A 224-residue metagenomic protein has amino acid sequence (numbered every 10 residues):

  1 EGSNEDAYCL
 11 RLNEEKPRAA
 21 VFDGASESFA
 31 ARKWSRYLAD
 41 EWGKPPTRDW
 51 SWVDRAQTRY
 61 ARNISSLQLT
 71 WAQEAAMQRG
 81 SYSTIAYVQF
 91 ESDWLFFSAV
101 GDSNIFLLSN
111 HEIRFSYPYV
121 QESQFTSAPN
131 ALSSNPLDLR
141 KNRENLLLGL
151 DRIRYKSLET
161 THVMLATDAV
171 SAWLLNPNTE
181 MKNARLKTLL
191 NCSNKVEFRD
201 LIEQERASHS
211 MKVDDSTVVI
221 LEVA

Functional and structural regions predicted by a protein language model:
E1-A7, Y60-W71, Q78, R114-P129: Short glycine- and acidic-rich boundary segments immediately preceding or forming the N-terminal edge of structured
E1-K44, S103, N145, K212-V219: N-terminal entry segment of metal-dependent catalytic domains or homologous docking segments
N4, W71-E74, P136-A224: C-terminal catalytic subdomain
R18, W94-L95, K195: Catalytic phosphate/metal-binding cores of nucleic-acid and nucleotide-processing enzymes, i.e., regions that mediate
A19-D23, S98, M164-A166: Short hydrophobic beta-strand that contains or immediately precedes a catalytic carboxylate
F29-A31, L107-L108, W173-L175: Short helix/loop capping segments that flank catalytic or ligand/cofactor-binding pockets
K33-D40, I113, N178-M181: Short Gly/aromatic-enriched secondary-structure transition segments
T47-L108, R140-T160, S210-V213: Catalytic core of PPM/PP2C metal-dependent serine/threonine phosphatase domains
